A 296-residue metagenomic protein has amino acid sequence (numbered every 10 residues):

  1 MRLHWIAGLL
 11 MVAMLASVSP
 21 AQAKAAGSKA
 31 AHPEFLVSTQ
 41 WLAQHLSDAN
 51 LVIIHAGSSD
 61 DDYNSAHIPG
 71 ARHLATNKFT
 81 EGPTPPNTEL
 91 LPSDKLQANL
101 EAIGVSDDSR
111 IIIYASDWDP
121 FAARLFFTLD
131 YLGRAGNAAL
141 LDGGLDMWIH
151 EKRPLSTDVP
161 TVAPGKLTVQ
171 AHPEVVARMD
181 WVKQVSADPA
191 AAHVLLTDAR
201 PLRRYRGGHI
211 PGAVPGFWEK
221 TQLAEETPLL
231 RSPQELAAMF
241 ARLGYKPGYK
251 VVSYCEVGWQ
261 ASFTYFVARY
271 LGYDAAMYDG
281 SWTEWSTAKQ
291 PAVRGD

Functional and structural regions predicted by a protein language model:
M1-A7: Bacterial N-terminal signal peptides that target proteins for export
A7-S17: Bacterial N-terminal signal peptides
A25, L90-W181, E256, Q260-A276 (+1 more regions): Thiolate-centered catalytic microenvironments shared by cysteine-dependent enzyme domains
K29-S38, Q44, T80, L145-I210 (+2 more regions): Active-site neighborhoods of enzymes that stabilize oxyanions during catalysis
A30-S59, G70-H73: Mature N-terminal segment immediately following signal peptide/propeptide cleavage in secreted/periplasmic
E81-S109, K220-V251: Helix-loop module immediately N-terminal to the HCX5R catalytic loop in PTP-like cysteine phosphatase domains
A238, L243-D296: C-terminal soluble interaction/assembly domains
